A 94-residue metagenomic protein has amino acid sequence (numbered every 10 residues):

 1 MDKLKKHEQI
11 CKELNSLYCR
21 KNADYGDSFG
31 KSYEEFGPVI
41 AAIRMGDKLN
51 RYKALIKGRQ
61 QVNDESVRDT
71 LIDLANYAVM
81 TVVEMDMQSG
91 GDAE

Functional and structural regions predicted by a protein language model:
M1-E94: Intrinsically disordered, low-complexity regulatory regions that flank transcription factor DNA-binding cores
